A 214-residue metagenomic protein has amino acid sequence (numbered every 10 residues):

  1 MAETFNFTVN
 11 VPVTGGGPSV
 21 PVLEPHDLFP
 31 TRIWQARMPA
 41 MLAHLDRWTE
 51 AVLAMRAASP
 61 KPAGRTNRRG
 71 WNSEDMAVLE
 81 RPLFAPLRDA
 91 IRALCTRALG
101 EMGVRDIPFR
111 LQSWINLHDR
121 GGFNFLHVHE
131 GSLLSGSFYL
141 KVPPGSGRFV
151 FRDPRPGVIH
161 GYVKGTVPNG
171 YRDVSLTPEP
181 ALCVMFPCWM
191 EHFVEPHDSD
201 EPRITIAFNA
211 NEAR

Functional and structural regions predicted by a protein language model:
F5-V104: Non-heme Fe(II)/2-oxoglutarate
T31, R110, Y171, E201-T205: Short edge beta-strand segments in beta-sheet-rich domains
G103-S113: A short coil-to-beta-strand element that immediately follows conserved catalytic motifs
D106-P108, H129-G131, S199-E201: Short coil/turn motifs at beta-sheet boundaries
Q112-M185, E212: Catalytic core of non-heme Fe(II) oxygenases with the double-stranded beta-helix
N124-H127, H192-S199: Short beta-strand His + acidic residue motifs that chelate non-heme Fe in jelly-roll/DSBH and cupin folds
S135-F138, D200-R214: A short hydrophobic beta-strand segment most commonly corresponding to one strand of the jelly-roll/cupin
